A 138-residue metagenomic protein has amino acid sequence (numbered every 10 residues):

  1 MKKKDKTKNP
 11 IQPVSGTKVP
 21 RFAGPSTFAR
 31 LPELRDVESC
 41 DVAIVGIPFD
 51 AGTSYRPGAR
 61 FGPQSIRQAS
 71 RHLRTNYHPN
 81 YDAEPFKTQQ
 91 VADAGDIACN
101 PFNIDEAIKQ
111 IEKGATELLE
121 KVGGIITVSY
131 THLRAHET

Functional and structural regions predicted by a protein language model:
K2-I104: N-terminal glycine-rich anion-binding loop in soluble enzyme alpha/beta folds
V42, G124-I125: Residue-level preference for the first positions of well-ordered beta-strands
D93, I126-V128: General beta-strand structural signal in soluble alpha/beta enzymes
D105-T116: Helix-loop module immediately N-terminal to the HCX5R catalytic loop in PTP-like cysteine phosphatase domains
L118-G123: Glycine-rich phosphate-binding loop signature in dinucleotide/nucleotide-binding domains
T131-T138: Conserved small/polar residues in nucleotide/adenosyl-binding loops
